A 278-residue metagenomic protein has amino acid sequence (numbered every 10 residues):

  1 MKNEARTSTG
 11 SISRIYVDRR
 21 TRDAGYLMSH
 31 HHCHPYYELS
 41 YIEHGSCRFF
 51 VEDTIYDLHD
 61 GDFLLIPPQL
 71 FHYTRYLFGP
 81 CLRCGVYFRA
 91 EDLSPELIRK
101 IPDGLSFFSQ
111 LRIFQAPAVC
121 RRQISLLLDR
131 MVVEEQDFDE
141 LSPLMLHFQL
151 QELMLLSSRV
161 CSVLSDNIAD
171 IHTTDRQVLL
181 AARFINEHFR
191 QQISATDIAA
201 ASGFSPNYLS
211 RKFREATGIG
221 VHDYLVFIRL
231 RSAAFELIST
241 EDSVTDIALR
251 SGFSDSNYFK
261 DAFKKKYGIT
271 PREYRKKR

Functional and structural regions predicted by a protein language model:
M1-Y26, P68-Q136, M154-L164: A hydrophobic/aromatic-rich effector-binding and dimerization subdomain of bacterial HTH-type transcriptional regulators
H32-F49: Short, conserved beta-strand element in jelly-roll/cupin
E43, S125-D139, A182, N186-F189 (+1 more regions): Regular secondary-structure segments
S46-R48, I55, F71: Structural motif
D53-P67: Short acidic-glycine-tyrosine-enriched beta hairpin
G61, Y208-F213, Y258-F259, F263: Short hydrophobic/aromatic patch on the recognition helix
S109-R121, E135-E187, Q191, A195-S202 (+1 more regions): Short, Lys/Arg-enriched, Trp-marked, Pro/Gly-tolerant hinge/linker segments that flank
L179, R183, E187, Q192 (+5 more regions): Terminal helix-turn-helix DNA-binding modules in bacterial transcription factors
